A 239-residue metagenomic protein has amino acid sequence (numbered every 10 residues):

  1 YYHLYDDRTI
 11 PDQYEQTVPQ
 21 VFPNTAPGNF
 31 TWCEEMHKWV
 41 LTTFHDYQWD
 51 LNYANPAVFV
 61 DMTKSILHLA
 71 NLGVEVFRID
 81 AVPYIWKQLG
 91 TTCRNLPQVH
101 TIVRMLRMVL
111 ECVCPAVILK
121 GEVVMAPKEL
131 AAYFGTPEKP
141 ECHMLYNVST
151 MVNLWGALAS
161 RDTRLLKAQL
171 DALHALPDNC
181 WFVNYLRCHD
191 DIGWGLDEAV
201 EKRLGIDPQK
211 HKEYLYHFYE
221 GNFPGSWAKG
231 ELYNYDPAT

Functional and structural regions predicted by a protein language model:
Y1-T239: Active-site and adjacent substrate-binding regions of carbohydrate-active enzymes
